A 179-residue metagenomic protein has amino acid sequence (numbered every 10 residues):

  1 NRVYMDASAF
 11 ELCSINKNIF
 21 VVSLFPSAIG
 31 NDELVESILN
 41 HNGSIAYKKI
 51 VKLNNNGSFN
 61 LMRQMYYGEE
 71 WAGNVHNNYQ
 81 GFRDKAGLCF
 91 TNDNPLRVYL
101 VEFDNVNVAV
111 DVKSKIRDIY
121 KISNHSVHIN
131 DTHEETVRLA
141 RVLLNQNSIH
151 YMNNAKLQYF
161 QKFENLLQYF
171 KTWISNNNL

Functional and structural regions predicted by a protein language model:
N1-W173: Non-catalytic terminal and connector segments of soluble metabolic enzymes
L179: Catalytic metal-binding acidic patch
